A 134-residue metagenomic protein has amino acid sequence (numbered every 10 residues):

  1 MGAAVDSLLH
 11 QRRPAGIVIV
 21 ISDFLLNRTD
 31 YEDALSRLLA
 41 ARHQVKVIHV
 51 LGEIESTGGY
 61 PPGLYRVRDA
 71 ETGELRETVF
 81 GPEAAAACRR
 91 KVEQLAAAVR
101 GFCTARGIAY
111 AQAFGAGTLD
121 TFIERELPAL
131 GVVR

Functional and structural regions predicted by a protein language model:
M1-D6: Small-residue-enriched hydrophobic alpha-helices in membranes
S7-G16, R28-R134: Von Willebrand factor type A / integrin I
V20-I21: Generic enzyme active-site microenvironment
F24: Active-site metal-binding loops of divalent metal-dependent hydrolases
